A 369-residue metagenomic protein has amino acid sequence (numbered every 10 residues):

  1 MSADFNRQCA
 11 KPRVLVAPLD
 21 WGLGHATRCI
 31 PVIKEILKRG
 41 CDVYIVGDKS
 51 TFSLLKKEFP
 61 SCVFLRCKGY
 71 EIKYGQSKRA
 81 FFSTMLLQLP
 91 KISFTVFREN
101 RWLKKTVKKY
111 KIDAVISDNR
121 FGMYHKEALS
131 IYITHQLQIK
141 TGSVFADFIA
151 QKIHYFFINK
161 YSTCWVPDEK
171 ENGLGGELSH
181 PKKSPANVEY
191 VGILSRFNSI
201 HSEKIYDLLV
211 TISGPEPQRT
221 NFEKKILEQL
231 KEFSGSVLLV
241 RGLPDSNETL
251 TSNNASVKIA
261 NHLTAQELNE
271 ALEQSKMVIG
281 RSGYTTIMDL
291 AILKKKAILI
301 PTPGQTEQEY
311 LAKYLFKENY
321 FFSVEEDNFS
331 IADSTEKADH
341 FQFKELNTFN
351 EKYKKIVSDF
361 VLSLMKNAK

Functional and structural regions predicted by a protein language model:
S2, S334-K369: C-terminal amphipathic helix plus adjacent low-complexity, charged tail appended to glycosyltransferase catalytic
A10-R13, D20, K38-L89, K258-I259: Conserved nucleotide-sugar phosphate-binding/catalytic loop shared by glycosyltransferases and other
P18-I30, P217-T220: A short, glycine/small-residue-rich beta-strand->loop->alpha-helix junction that serves as a flexible
A26-I36, T51: Short amphipathic alpha-helix
I33, G192-M277, I287: Donor-nucleotide binding loops and adjacent catalytic segments primarily of GT-B fold Leloir glycosyltransferases
A80-G122: Conserved nucleotide-sugar donor-binding subdomain of glycosyltransferases
T134, I139-P217, V240-D245: A nucleotide-sugar donor-handling region in carbohydrate enzymes
E267-Y310: A donor-sugar binding/catalytic signature common to diverse glycosyltransferases and related nucleotide-sugar
